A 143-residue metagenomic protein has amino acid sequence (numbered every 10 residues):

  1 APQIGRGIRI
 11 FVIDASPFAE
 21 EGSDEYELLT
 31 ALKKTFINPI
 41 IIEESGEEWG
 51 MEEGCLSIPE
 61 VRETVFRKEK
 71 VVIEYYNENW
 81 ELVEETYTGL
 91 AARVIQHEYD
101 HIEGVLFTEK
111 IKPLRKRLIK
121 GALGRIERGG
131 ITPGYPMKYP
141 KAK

Functional and structural regions predicted by a protein language model:
A1-Q96, H101-K143: Active-site rim/adjacent substrate-binding subdomains
